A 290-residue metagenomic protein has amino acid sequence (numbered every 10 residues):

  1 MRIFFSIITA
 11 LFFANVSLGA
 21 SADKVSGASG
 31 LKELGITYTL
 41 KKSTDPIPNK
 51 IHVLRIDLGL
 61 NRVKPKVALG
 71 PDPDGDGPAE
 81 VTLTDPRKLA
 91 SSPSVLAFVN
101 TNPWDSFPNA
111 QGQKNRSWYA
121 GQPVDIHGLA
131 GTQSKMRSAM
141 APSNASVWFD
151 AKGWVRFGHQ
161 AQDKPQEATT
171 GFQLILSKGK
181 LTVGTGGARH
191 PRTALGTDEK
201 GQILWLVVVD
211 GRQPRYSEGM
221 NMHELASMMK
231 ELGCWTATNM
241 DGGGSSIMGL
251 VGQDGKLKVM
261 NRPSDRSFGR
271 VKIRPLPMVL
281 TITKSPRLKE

Functional and structural regions predicted by a protein language model:
M1-F4: Positively charged n-region of N-terminal signal peptides that target proteins for export
S6-N15: Bacterial N-terminal signal peptides
L18-E290: Gly/Ser/Thr/Pro-rich low-complexity, intrinsically disordered segments
